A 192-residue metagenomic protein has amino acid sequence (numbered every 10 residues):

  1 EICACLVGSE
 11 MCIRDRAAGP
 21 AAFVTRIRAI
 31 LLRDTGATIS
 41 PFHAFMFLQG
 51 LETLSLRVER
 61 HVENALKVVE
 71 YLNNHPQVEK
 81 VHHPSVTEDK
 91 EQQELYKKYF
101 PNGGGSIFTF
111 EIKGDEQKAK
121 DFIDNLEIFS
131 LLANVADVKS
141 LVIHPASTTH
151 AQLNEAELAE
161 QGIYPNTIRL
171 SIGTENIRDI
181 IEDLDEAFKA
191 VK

Functional and structural regions predicted by a protein language model:
E1-G8, I13: Single conserved hydrophobic/aromatic residue that forms the stacking wall/gate of nucleotide- or nucleobase-binding
V7, G19, G114, I172: A conserved hydrophobic position in a structured secondary element of the catalytic/binding core that shapes
R14-E79, Q117, I123-N125: Conserved core segment of the aminotransferase class I/II
A22-V24, E88, K113-D115, S147-T148 (+1 more regions): Short, glycine-/Ser/Thr-/acidic-enriched flexible segments
I39-H43, Y99-G103, E160-Y164: Short, flexible turn/loop "capping" segments at secondary-structure junctions
M46-L56, S106-K113, I168-G173: Short, well-ordered beta-strand elements within core beta-sheets of diverse protein domains
L66-N134, V138, L153-A159: Conserved small-domain helix->loop->beta segment predominantly found in fold-type I
D124, S140-K192: PLP-dependent enzyme catalytic core of the Aspartate aminotransferase-like
